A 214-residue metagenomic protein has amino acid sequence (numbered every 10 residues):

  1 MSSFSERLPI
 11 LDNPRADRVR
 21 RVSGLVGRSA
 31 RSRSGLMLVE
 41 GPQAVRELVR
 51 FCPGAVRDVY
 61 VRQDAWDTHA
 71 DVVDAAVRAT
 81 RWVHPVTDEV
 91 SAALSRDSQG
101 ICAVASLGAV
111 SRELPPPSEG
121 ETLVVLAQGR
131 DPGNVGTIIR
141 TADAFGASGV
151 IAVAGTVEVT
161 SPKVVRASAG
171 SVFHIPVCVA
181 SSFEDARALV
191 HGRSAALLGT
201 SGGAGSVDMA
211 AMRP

Functional and structural regions predicted by a protein language model:
M1-P214: Post-transcriptional modification and biogenesis factors for structured RNAs of the translation apparatus
